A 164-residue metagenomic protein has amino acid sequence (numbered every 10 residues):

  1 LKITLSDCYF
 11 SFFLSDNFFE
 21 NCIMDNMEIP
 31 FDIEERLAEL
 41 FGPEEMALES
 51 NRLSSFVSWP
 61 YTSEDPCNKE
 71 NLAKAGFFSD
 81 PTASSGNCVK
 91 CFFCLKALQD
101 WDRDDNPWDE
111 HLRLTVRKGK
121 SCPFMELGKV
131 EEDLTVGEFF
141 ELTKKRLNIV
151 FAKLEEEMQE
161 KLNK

Functional and structural regions predicted by a protein language model:
L5-K164: Intrinsically disordered, low-complexity linker/tail regions enriched in polar/charged residues
